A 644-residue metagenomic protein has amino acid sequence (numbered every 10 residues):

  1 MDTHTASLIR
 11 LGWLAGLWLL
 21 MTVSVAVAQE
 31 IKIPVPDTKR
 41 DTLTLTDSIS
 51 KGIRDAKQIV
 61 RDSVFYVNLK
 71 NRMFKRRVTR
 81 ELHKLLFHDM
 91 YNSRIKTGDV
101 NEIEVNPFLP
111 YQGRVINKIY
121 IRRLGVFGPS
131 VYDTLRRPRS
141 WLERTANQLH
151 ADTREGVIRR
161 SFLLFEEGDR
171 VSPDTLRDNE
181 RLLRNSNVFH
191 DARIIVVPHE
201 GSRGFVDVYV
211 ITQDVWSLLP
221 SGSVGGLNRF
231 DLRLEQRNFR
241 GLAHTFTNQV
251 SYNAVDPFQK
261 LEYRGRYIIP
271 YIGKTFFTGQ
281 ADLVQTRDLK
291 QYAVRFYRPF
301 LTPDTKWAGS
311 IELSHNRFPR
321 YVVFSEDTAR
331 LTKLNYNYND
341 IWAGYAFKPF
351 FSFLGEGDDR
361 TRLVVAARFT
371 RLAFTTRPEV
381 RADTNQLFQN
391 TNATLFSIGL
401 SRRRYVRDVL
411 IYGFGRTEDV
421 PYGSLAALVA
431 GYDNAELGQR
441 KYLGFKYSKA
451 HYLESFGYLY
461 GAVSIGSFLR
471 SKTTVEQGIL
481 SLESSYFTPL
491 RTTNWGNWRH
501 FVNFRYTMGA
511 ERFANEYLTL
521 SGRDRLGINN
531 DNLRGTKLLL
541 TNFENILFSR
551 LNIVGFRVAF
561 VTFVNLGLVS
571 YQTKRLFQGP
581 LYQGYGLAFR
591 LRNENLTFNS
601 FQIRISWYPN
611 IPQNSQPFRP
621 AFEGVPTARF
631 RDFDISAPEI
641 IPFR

Functional and structural regions predicted by a protein language model:
D2-A6, L19, V27-T474, Y486-R644: Immediate N-terminus of the mature polypeptide
G12-V23: Bacterial N-terminal signal peptides
I479-S481: Amphipathic hydrophobic-ligand
